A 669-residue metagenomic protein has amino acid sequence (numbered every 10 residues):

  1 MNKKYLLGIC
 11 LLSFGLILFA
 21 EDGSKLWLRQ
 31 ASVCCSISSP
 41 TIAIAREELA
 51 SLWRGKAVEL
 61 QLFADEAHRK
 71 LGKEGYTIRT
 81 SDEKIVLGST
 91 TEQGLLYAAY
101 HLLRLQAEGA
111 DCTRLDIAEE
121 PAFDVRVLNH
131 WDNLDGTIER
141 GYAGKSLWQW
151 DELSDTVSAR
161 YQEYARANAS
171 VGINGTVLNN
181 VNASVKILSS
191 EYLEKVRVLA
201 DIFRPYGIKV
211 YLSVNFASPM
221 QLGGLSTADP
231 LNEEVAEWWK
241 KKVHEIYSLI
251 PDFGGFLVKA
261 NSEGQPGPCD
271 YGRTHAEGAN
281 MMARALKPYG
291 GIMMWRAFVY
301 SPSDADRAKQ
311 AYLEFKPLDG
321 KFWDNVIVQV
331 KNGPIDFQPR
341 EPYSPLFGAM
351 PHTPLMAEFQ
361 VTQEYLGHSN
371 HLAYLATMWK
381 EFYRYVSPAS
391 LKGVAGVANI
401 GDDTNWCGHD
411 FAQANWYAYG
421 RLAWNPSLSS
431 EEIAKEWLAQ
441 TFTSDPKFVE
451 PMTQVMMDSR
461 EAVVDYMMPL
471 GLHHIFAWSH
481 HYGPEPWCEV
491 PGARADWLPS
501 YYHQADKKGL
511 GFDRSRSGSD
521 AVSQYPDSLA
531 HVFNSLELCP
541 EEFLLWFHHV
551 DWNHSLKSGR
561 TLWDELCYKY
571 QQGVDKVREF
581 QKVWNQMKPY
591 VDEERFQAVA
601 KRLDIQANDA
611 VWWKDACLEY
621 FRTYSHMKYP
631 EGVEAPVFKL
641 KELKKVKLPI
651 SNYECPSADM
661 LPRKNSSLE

Functional and structural regions predicted by a protein language model:
M1-K4: Positively charged n-region of N-terminal signal peptides that target proteins for export
I9, S13, F19-D82, C112-R114: Acidic, contiguous N-terminal accessory segments
D22, A45-E48, L71-G75, T80-K240 (+2 more regions): Feature activates predominantly on carbohydrate-active enzymes
L26-P40, S146-W148, N179-N182, F543 (+2 more regions): Acidic/histidine-rich, surface-exposed loop or edge segments in extracytoplasmic proteins
C35-P40, G88, W150-S154, P268-Y271 (+1 more regions): Second-shell loop/turn segments in exported
E48-K56, H101-G109, L249, A285-Y289 (+4 more regions): Structured segments of extracytoplasmic/periplasmic soluble domains in secreted or envelope-associated proteins
E152, S190, V198, G224-K435 (+2 more regions): Catalytic-core regions of glycoside hydrolase
S390-K664: Catalytic domains of carbohydrate-active enzymes that cleave complex glycans
